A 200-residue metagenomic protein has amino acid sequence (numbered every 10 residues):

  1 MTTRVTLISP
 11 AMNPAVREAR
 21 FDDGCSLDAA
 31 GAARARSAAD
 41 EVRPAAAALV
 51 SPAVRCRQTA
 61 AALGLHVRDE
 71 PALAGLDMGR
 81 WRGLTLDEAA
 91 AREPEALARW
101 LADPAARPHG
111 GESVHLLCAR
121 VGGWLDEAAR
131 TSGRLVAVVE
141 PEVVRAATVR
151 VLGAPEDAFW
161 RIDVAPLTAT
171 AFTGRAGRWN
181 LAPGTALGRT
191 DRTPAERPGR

Functional and structural regions predicted by a protein language model:
M1-R4, A38, L76-E88, V149-R200: Acidic, low-complexity terminal tails and accessory targeting/binding regions of phosphate-metabolizing enzymes
T2-R68, G110: Active-site-proximal alpha-helix that buttresses catalytic centers in soluble enzyme cores
V5, T131-E142: Generic beta-sheet signal
V42-A72, A98, T173-R200: Conserved histidine-centered catalytic loops in small-molecule metabolism enzymes
V42-P44, A128-R134: Glycine-rich phosphate-binding loop signature in dinucleotide/nucleotide-binding domains
V50-S51, A119, V138-V139: Short beta-strand scaffold positions
L63-R120, P183: Phosphate-handling substructures
P141-R145, G174: GST superfamily/GST-like fold recognition
